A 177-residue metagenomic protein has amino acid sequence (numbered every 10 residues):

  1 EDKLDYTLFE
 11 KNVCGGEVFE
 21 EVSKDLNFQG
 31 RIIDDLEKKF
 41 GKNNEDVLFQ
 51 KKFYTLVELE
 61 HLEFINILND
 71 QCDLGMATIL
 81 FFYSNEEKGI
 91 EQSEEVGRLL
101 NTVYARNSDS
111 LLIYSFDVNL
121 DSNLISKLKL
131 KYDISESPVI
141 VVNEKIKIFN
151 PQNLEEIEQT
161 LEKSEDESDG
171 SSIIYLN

Functional and structural regions predicted by a protein language model:
E1-A77, D166-N177: Non-globular targeting/processing and membrane-anchoring segments
K3, F19, E136, V141-N177: Non-catalytic, surface beta->alpha helical segment in thiol-disulfide oxidoreductase systems
K38-V47, S84-E91, K145-K147: Second-shell loop/turn segments in exported
L62, A105-S108, E162, D166: Sec-exported extracytoplasmic/periplasmic mature domains
D73-F82, S93-E95, L120-D121: Coiled-coil termination/hinge junctions
M76-A77, S108-L112, E136-S137: Loop/turn elements at helix/coil->beta-strand transitions in domains of secreted/extracellular proteins
F81-N85, S108-N123: Thiol-based oxidoreductase modules, predominantly thioredoxin-like and allied folds used for disulfide exchange
I90-N107: Typically the conserved alpha-helix immediately C-terminal to a functionally engaged Cys/Sec in thioredoxin-like
